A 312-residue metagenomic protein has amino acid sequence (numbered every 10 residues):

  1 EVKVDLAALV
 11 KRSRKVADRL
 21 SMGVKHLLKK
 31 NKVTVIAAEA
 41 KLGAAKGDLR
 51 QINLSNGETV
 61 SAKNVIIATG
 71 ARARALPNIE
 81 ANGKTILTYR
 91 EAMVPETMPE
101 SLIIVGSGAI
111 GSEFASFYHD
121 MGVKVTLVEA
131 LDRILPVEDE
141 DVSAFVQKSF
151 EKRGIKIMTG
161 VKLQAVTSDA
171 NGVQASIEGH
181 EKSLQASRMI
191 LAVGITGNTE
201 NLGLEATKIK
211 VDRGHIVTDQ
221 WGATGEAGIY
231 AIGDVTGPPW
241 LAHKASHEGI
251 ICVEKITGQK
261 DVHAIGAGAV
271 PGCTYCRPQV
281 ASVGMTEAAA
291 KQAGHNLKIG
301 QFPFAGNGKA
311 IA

Functional and structural regions predicted by a protein language model:
E1-R12, Q259, H263-I265: Glycine-rich active-site loop/strand segments that organize a redox cofactor
K15-S21, K25, M93-V94, P99-I103 (+3 more regions): Rossmann-like dinucleotide-binding cores of NAD(P)H-dependent redox enzymes
T34-A37, K41-L54, V60, M121-Q220: A Rossmann-like FAD-binding core segment of flavoenzymes
G43, S55-K84: Glycine/serine-rich phosphate-binding loop and adjoining beta1-alpha1 elements at the start of nucleotide-handling
I67, V105-G106: Conserved N-terminal Rossmann-fold NAD(P)-binding element of oxidoreductases
N82-M98, S183-K260: FAD-site-proximal beta/loop scaffold in flavoenzymes
D234-A242, Y275-C276, F304-A312: Glycine-rich phosphate/pyrophosphate-binding beta-alpha loops
A281-A312: Structured beta-strand/loop patches that form or line metal/cofactor-binding pockets in enzymes
